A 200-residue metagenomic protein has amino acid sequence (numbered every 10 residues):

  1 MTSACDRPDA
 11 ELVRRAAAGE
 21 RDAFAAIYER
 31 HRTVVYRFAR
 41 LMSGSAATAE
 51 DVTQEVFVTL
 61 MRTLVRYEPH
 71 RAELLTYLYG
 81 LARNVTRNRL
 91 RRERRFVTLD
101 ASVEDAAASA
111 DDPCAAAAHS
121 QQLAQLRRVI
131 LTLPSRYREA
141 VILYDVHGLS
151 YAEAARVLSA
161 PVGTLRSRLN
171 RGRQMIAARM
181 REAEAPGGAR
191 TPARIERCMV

Functional and structural regions predicted by a protein language model:
M1-E29, T33-V34, E153, E196-V200: N-terminal module of bacterial RNA polymerase sigma factors
T2-D6, F96-L123, S150, R190-M199: Internal acidic/polar
A17-A18, L41-S45, E55-E73, R92-E93: Sigma70-family region 2
Y28-A46, T63, Y79, I130 (+1 more regions): Amphipathic, Lys/Arg- and hydrophobic-enriched alpha-helical face
Y36, R91-R94, L133, R138 (+1 more regions): Short, Lys/Arg-enriched C-terminal cap helix and immediately downstream tail that follows
D51-V58, A72-N84: Structural recognition of an alpha-helix C-terminal capping motif at a helix-to-coil junction
R62-P69, G80-D100, H119, R171 (+1 more regions): Arg/Lys-rich amphipathic alpha helix in sigma70-family domain 2
R127-T164, A178: Helix-turn-helix DNA-binding module
